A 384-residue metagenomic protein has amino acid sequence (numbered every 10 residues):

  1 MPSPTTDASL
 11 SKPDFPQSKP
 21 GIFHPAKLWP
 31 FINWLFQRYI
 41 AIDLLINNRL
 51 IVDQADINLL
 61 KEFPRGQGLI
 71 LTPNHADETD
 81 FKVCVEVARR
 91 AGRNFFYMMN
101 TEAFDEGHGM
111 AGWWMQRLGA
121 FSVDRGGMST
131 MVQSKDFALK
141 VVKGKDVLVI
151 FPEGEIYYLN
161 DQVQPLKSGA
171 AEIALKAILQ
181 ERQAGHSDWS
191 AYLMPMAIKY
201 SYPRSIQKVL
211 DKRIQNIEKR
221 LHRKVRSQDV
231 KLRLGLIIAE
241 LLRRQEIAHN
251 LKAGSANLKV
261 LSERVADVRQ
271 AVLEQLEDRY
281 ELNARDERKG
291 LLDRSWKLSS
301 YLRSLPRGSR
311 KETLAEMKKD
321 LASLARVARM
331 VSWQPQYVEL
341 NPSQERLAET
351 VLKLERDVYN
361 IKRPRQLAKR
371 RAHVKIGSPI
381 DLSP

Functional and structural regions predicted by a protein language model:
M1-T79, C84-R93, T101-G107, V132-V149 (+3 more regions): Membrane-interfacial terminal anchoring regions of lipid-handling membrane enzymes
F95-Y97, W113: Membrane-anchoring signal-anchor transmembrane alpha-helices and their immediate flanking context
W114-G119, D124, V141: Domain-scale detector for complete catalytic domains at protein termini or as standalone homologs
G127-S129: Short, acidic/glycine-rich phosphate-metal binding loop used to engage nucleotide
